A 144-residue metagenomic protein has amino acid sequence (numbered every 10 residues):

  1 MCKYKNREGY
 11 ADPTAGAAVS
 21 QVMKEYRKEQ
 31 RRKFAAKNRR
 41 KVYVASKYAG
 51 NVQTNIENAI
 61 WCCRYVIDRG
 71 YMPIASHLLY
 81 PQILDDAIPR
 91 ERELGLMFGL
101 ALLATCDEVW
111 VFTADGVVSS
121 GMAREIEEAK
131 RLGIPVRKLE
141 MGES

Functional and structural regions predicted by a protein language model:
M1-S144: Conserved catalytic or regulatory cores that recognize and/or transform ribose-phosphate-containing ligands
